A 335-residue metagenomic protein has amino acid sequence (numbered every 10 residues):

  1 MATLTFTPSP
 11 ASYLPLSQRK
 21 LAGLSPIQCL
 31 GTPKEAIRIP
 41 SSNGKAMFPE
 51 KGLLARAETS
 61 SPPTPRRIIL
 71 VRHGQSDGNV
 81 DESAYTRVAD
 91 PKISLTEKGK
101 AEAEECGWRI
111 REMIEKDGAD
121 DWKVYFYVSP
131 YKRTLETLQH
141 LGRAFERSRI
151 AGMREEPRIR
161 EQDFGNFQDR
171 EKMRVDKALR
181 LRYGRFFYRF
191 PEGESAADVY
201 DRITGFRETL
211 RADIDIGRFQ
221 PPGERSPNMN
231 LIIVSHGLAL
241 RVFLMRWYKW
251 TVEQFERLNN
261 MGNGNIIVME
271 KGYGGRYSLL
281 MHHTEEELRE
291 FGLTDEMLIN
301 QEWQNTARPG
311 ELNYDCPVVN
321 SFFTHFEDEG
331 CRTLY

Functional and structural regions predicted by a protein language model:
A2-R149, E192-I203, T294, C331-Y335: Active-site-proximal alpha-helix that buttresses catalytic centers in soluble enzyme cores
G74, G237-L238: Active-site metal-binding loops of divalent metal-dependent hydrolases
D77-D81, A89-S94, H140-T209, L280-H282 (+4 more regions): Phosphate-handling substructures
R111, E115, T204, E208-D215 (+2 more regions): Short amphipathic alpha-helices and their capping/turn residues within compact interaction modules
D117-P130, G152-R154, R218-S226, N230-V234: Short glycine-rich phosphate-binding loop at a beta-alpha junction
A197, D201, K249-R276: Domain-level recognition of soluble alpha/beta enzyme cores, biased toward histidine phosphatases/phosphomutases
V199-G237: GST-like fold's C-terminal all-alpha helical module
L280-Y335: Acidic, His/Gly-rich catalytic cores of divalent-metal-dependent hydrolytic chemistry
